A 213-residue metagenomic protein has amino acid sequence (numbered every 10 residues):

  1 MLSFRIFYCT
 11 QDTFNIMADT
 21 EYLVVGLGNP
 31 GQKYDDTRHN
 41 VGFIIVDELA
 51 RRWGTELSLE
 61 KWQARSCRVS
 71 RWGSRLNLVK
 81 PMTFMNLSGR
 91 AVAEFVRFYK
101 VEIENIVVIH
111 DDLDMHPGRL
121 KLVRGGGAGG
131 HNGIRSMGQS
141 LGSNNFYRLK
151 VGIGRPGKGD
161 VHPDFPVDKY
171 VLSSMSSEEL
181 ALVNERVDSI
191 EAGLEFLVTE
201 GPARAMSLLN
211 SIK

Functional and structural regions predicted by a protein language model:
L2-G125, R135-K150, R155-K169, S173 (+1 more regions): Nucleotide and nucleotide-moiety/phosphate-recognizing core
G129-G133: Hydrophobic alpha-helical segments within soluble ligand-binding/sensing domains
